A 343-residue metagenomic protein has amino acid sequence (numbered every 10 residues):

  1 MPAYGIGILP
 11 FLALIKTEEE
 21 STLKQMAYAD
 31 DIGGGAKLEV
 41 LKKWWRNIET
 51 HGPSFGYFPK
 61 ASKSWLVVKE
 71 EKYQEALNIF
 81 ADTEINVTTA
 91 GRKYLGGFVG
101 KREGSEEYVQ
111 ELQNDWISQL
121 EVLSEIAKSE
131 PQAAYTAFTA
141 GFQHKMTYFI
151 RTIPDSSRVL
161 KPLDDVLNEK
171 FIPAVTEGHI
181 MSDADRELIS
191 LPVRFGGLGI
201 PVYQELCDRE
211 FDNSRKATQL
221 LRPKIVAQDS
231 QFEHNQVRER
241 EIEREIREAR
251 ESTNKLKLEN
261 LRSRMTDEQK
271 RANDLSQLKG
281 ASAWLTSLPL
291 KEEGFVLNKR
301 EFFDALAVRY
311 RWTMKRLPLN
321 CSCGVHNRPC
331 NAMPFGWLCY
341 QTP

Functional and structural regions predicted by a protein language model:
M1, E19-K37, G56-V67, T89-K101 (+3 more regions): Catalytic palm active-site di-aspartate
M1-E19, V40, S129-K145, P201: Conserved pre-motif C helix in the palm subdomain of viral-like polymerases
L14, D82-D155, S214-L220, I225-D229: Basic, alpha-helical interaction scaffolds
E39-R46, T50, F58-A90: Short, conserved micro-motifs composed of acidic
V40-G56, Q110-V122: Inter-domain linker/hinge segments that demarcate the starts of reverse transcriptase and RNase H-type modules
I79-A90, G178-R194, N320-C330: Short acidic, Pro/Gly- and aromatic-enriched capping/linker segments at domain boundaries
K161, E169, P173, E177-G178 (+1 more regions): Charged boundary/loop elements
V175-S214: Short, charged alpha-helical motifs in flexible N/C-terminal segments and linkers
